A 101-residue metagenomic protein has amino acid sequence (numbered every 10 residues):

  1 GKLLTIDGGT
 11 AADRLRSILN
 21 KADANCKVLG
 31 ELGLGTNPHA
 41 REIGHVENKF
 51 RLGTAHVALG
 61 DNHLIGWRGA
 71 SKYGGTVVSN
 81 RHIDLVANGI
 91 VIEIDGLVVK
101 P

Functional and structural regions predicted by a protein language model:
K2-P101: Metal/cofactor-centered catalytic core regions of large enzymes
